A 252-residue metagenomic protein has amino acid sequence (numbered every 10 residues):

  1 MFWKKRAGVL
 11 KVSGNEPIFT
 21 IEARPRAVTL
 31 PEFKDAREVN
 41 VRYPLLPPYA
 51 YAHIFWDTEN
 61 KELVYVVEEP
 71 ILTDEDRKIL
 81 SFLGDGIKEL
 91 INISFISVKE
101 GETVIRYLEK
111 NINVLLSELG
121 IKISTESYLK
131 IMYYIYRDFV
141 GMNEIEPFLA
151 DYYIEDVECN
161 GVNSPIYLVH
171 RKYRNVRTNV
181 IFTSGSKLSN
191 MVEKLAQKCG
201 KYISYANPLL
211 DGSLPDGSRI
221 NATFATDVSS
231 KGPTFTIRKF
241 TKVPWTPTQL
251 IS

Functional and structural regions predicted by a protein language model:
M1-D156, G161-Y173: N-terminal anchoring/assembly modules that precede and organize ATP-driven motor systems
C159-S252: P-loop NTP-binding catalytic core
